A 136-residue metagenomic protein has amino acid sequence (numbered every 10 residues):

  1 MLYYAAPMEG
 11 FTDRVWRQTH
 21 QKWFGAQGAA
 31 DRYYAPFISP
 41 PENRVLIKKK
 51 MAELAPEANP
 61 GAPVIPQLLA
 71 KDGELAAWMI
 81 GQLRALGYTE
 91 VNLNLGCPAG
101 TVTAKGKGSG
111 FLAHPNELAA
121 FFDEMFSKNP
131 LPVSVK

Functional and structural regions predicted by a protein language model:
M1-Y3, A29-D31, E57-V64, G87-V91 (+1 more regions): Short, well-ordered coil/turn segments that N-cap beta-strands
A5-M8, Y34-A35, A99, G108-S109: Generic secondary-structure boundary/loop-capping signal
M8-Q82: Glycine-rich, positively charged N-terminal anion/phosphate-binding segment
Q18, E74-A85, N116-A119, D123 (+1 more regions): Amphipathic, non-transmembrane alpha-helical secondary structure
A35, T89-P98: Non-cysteine beta-strand/loop elements that form the S-adenosyl-L-methionine
S39-R44, L95-P115: Glycine-rich, proline-tolerant flexible connector loops at the mouths of alpha/beta enzymes
L54-I65, S109-V135: Alpha-helix-loop-beta-strand connector modules within alpha/beta enzyme cores
Q67-L68, N92-G96, K136: Short beta-strand segments
